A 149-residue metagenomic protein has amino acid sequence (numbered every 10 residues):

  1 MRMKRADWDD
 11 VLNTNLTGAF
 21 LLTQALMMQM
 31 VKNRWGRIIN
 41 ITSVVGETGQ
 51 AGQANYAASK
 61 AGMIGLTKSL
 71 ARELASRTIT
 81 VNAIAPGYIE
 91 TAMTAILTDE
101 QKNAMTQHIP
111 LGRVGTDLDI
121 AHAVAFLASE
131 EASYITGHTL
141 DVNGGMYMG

Functional and structural regions predicted by a protein language model:
M1, T48-A54, S76-R77, G112 (+1 more regions): Active-site loop immediately N-terminal to the catalytic Tyr-X3-Lys motif of short-chain dehydrogenase/reductase
M3, G49-A57, S69, L97: Active-site loop-to-helix junction immediately N-terminal to the catalytic Tyr of the SDR YXXXK motif in Rossmann-fold
K4-L12, T94, M105: Substrate-binding pocket helix/loop in short-chain dehydrogenase/reductase
T23, S59, T67: Active-site helix of classical SDR
M28, R72-S76, S133: Alpha-helical segment proximal to the catalytic Tyr-Lys
S43: Residue(s) in the substrate-gating loop at a strand-loop-helix junction that position the organic substrate next
A75, T80, I135-G137, N143: Short, small/polar-rich loop/turn modules that mediate ligand/substrate recognition or access, typified
